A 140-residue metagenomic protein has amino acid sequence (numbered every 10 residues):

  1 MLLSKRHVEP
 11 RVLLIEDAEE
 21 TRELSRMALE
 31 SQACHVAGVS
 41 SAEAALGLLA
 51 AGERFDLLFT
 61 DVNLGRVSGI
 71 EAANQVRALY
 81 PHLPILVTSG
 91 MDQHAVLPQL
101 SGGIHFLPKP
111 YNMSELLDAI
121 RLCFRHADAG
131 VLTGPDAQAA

Functional and structural regions predicted by a protein language model:
M1-L13, E19, N74, A78 (+2 more regions): Non-catalytic signal-transmission and effector/linker regions of two-component phosphorelay proteins
E23-S31: Charged docking surfaces used in two-component/phosphorelay signaling
G38-L57: Acidic, metal-coordinating helix/loop segments flanking the phosphotransfer/catalytic sites of two-component signaling
S41, V67-E71: Acidic catalytic/metal-coordinating carboxylates
D61: Active-site residues of response regulator receiver
L64: Receiver (REC) domain active-site loop signature in two-component systems and cognate sites in sensor histidine kinases
E71, Q75, L83, M91-K109 (+2 more regions): Alpha4 helix (beta4-alpha4-beta5 surface) of REC/receiver domains from two-component response regulators
